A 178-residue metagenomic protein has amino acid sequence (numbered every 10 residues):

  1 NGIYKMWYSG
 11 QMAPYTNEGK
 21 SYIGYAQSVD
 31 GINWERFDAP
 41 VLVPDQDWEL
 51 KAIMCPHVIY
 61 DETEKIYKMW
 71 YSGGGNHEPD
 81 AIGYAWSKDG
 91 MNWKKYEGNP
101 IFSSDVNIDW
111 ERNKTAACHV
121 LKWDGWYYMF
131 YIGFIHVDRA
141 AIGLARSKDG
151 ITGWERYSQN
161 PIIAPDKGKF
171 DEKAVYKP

Functional and structural regions predicted by a protein language model:
N1-P178: Carbohydrate-active catalytic/glycan-binding domains of CAZyme proteins, especially the secreted or lumenal ectodomains
